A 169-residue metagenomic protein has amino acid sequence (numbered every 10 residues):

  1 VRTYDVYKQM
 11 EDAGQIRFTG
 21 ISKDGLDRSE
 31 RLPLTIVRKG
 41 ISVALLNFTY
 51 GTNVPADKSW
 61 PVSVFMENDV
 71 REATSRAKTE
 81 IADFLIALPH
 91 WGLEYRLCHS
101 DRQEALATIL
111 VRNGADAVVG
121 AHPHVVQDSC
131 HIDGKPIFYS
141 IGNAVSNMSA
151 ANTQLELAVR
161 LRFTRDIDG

Functional and structural regions predicted by a protein language model:
V1-G169: Acidic, metal/ion-coordinating pockets
